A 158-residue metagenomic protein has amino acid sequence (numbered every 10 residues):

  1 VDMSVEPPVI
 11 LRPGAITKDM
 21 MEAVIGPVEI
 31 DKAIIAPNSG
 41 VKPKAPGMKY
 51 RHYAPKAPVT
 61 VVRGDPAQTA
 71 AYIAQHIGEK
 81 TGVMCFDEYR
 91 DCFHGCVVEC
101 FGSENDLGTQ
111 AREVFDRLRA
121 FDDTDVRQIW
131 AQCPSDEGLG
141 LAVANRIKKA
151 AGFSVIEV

Functional and structural regions predicted by a protein language model:
V1-V158: Active-site-adjacent structural elements in enzyme catalytic cores
